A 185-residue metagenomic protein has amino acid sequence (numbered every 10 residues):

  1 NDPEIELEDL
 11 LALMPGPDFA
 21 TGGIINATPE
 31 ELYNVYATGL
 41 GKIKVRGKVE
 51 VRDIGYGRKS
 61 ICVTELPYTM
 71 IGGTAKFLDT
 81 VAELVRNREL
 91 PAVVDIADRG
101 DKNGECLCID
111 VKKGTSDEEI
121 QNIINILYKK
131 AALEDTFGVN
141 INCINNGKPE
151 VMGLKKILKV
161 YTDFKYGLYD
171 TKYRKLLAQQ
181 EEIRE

Functional and structural regions predicted by a protein language model:
N1-E185: C-terminal interaction appendages of subunits in large macromolecular complexes
